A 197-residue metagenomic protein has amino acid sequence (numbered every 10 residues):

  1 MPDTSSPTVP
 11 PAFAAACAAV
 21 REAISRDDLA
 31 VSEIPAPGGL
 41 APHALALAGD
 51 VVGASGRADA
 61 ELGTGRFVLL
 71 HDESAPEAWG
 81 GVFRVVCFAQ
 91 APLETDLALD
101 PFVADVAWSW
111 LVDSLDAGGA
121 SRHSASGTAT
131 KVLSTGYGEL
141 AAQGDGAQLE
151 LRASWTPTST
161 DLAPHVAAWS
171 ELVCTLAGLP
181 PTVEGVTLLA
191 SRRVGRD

Functional and structural regions predicted by a protein language model:
M1-P37: Short, extreme N-terminal leader segments that mark the start of a protein/domain
D27-D50, A54: Small/polar-rich, solvent-exposed N-terminal microdomains that initiate assembly or binding
D50-Q90: A glycine-rich, hydrophobic loop/mini-helix early in the fold
R66-H71, V132-R152: Aromatic/basic-lined ligand-recognition segments that form π-stacking hydrophobic pockets flanked by Lys/Arg to engage
G80-T95, D145-W155: Glycine-rich, often proline-containing surface loops adjacent to acidic residues and nearby aromatics that form
P101-E139: Short, internal acidic amphipathic alpha-helical interface segments that mediate docking to partner proteins
A125-A141, V183-D197: Short, highly charged C-terminal tails/helix-capping segments
R152-D197: Mixed-charge, glycine-accented linear interaction segment located at domain edges/termini
